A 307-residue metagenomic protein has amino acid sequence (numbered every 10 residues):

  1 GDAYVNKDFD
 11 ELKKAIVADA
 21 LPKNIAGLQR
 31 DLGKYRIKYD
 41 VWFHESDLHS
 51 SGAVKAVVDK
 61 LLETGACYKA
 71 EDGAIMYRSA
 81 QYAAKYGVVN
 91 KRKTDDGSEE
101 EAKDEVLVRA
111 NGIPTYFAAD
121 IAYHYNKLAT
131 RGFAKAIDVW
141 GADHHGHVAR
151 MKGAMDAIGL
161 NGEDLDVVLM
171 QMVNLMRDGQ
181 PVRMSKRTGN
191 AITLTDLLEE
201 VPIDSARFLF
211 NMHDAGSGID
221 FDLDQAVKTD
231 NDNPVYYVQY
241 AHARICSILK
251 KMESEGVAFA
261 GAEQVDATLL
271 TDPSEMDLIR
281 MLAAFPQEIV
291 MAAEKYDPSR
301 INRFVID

Functional and structural regions predicted by a protein language model:
G1-D307: Non-catalytic interaction-recognition regions
